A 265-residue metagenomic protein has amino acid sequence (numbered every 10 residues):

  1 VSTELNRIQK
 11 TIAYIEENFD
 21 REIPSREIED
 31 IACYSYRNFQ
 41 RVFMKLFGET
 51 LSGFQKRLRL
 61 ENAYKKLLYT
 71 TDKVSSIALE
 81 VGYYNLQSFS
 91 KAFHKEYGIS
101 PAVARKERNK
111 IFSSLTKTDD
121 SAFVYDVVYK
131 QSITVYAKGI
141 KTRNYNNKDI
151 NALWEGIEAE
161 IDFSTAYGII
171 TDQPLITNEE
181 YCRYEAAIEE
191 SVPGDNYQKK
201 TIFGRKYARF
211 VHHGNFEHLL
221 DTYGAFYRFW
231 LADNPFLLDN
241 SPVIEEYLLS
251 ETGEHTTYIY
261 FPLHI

Functional and structural regions predicted by a protein language model:
V1-I23, G53-D72: A short, Lys/Arg-enriched amphipathic alpha-helix from helix-turn-helix/homeodomain DNA-binding modules
E27-R37: Helix-turn-helix
R37, R41, E49, G53 (+3 more regions): A solvent-exposed interaction/effector surface
